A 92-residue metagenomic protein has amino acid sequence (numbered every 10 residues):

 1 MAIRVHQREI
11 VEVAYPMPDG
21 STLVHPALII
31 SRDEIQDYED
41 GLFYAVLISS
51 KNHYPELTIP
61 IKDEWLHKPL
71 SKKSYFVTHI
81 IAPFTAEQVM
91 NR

Functional and structural regions predicted by a protein language model:
M1-R92: Conserved functional hotspots at enzyme active or ligand-binding sites that engage polyanionic ligands
